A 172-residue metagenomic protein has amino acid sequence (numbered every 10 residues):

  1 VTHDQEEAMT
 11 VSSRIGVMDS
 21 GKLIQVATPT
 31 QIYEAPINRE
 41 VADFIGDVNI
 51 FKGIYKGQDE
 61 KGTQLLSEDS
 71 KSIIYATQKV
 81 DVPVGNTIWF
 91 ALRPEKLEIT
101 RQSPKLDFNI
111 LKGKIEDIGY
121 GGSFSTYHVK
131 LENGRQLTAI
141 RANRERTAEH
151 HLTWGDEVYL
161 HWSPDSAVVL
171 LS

Functional and structural regions predicted by a protein language model:
V1-E7, G16-S20, V26-T30, F90 (+4 more regions): Amphipathic, alpha-helical segments enriched in basic
T2-S72: Internal alpha/beta loop-helix hairpins
V48, Q58-S172: Non-catalytic connector elements of ABC transporters
